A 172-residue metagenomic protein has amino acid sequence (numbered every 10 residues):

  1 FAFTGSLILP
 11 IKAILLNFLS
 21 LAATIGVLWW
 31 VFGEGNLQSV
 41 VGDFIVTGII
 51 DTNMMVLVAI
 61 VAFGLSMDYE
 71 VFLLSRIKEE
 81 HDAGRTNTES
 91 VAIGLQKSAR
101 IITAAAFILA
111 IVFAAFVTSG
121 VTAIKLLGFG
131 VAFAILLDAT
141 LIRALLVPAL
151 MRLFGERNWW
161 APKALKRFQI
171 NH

Functional and structural regions predicted by a protein language model:
F1-H172: Membrane-embedded transmembrane helical bundles of large multi-pass transporters/channels
